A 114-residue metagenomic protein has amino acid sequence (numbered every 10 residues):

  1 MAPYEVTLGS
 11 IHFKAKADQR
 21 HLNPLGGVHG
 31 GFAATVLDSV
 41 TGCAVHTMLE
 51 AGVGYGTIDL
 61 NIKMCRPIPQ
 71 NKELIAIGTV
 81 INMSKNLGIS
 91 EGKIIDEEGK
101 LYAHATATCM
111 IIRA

Functional and structural regions predicted by a protein language model:
M1-A2, I62, G92, T108: Hydrophobic/aromatic beta-strand elements that line small-molecule binding cavities or substrate pockets in beta-rich
M1-V28: Catalytic strand-loop segment that frames the active site of acyl-thioester-processing enzymes
H12, K16, G27, T57-K63 (+3 more regions): Conserved beta-strand segments that form the floor/walls of ligand-binding pockets within enzyme and binding domains
G31-A51: Active-site helix/loop of acyl-thioester processing domains in fatty-acid/polyketide metabolism, spanning hotdog-fold
A44-I75: Hydrophobic beta-strand-centered segment that forms part of the acyl-chain substrate-binding groove
I68-A114: HotDog/MaoC-like acyl-thioester-processing domains
